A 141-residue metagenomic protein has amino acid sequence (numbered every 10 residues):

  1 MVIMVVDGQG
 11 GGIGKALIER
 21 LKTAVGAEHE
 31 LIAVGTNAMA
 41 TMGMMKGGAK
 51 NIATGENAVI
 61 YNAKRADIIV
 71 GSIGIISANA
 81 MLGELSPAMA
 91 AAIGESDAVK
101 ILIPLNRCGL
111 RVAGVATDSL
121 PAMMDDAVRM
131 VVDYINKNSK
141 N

Functional and structural regions predicted by a protein language model:
M1-G35: Glycine-rich phosphate/diphosphate-binding loop of Rossmann-like nucleotide-binding domains
V2-G8, I69-I76, I101: Short glycine-rich or small-residue beta-strand-to-loop segments that form or flank ligand, phosphate, metal/Fe-S
G8-G11, T36-A38, N57, I75 (+1 more regions): Short, ordered loop/turn segments at secondary-structure junctions
L21, A88-I93: Catalytic-core regions built around general acid/base machinery
A27-E28, E95-K100: A short helix->loop->beta-strand "cap" motif at the edges of active sites that frequently abuts
H29-T54, R111-G114: N-terminal beta-loop-helix "entrance" segment that forms/cooperates in small-molecule cofactor or anionic ligand
N51-M89: Glycine-rich phosphate-binding loop
L102-N141: Short, glycine-/small-residue-rich phosphate/pyrophosphate-handling segment
